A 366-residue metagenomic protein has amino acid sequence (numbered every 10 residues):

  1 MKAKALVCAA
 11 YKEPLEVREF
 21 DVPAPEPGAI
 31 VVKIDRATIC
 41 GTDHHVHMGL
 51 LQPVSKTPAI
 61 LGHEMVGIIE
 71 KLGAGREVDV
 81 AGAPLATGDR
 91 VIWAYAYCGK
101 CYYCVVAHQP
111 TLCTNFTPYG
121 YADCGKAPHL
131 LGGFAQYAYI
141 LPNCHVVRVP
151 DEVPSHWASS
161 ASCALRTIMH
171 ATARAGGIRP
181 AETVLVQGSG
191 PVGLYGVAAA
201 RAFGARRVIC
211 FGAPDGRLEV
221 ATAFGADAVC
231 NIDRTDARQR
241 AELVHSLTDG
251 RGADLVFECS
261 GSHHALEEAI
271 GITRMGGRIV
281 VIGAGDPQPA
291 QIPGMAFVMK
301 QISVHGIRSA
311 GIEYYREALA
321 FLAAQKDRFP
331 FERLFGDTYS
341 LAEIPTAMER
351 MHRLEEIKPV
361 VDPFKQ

Functional and structural regions predicted by a protein language model:
M1-A3, L243, E267-G271, I312-Q366: C-terminal hydrophobic helical "lid"/dimerization subdomain of Rossmann-like NAD(P)H-dependent oxidoreductases
K4, E16, D21, K33 (+2 more regions): Residues located in well-ordered beta-strands
Y11, L50, P214, G285 (+1 more regions): Residues in the short beta-alpha loop(s) of Rossmann-like NAD(P)-binding domains
P23-A37, L50-V105, L131, P150-E152: Glycine-rich beta-strand-centered segment in the early N-terminal region that forms part of a ligand/cofactor-binding
T38, G73, A96, G261 (+2 more regions): Short glycine-/small-residue-rich Rossmann-like dinucleotide-binding loops
C40, P84, A94-V147: Cysteine-cluster motifs in flexible loop/terminal segments that predominantly coordinate metals
G88, Q136-Y137, P150-R234: Mid-domain Rossmann-like dinucleotide-binding core that forms the NAD(H)/NADP(H) cofactor-binding site
A175-P180, V192, F203, E219-S303 (+1 more regions): Glycine-rich cofactor phosphate-binding loops and adjacent beta1-alpha1 units of small-molecule cofactor enzyme domains
